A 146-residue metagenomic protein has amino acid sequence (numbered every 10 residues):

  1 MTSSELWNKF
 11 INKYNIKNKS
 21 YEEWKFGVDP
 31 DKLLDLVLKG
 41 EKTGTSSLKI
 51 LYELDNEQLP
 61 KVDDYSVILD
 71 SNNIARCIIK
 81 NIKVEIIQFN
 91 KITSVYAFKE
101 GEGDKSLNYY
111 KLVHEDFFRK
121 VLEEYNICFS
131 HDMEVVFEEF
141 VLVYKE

Functional and structural regions predicted by a protein language model:
M1-I78, I87-E146: Mixed-charge, low-complexity intrinsically disordered regions
V84: Phosphoinositide-dependent membrane-docking surfaces
